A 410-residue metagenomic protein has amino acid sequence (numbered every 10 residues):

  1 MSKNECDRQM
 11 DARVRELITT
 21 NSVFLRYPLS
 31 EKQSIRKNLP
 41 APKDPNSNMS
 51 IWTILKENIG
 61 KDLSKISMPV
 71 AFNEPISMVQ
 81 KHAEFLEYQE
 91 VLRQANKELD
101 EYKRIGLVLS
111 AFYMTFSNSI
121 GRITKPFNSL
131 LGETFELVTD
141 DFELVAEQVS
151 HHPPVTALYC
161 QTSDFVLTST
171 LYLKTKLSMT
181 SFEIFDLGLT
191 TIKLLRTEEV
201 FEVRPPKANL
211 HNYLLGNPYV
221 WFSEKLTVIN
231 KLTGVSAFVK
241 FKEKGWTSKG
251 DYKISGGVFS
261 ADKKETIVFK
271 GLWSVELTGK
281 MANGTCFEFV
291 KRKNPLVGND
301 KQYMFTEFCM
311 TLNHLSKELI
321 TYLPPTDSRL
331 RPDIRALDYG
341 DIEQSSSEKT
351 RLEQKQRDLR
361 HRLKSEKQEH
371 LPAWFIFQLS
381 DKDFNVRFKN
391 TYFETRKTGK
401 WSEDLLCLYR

Functional and structural regions predicted by a protein language model:
M1-K97, Y102-R410: Extended acidic, Ser/Thr- and Pro-enriched interaction/regulatory segments
